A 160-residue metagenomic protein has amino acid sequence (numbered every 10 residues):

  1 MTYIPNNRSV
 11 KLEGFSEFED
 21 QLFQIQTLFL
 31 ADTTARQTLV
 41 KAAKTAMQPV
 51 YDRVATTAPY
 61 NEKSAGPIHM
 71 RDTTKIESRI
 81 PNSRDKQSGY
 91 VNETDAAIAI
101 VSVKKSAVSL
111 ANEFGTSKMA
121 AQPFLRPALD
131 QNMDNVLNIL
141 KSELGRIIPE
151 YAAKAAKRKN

Functional and structural regions predicted by a protein language model:
M1-K86, K105, S109-N160: Short, Lys/Arg-rich flexible segments
V91-K105: Short, hydrophobic/proline-enriched secondary-structure or compact coil segments at domain edges
